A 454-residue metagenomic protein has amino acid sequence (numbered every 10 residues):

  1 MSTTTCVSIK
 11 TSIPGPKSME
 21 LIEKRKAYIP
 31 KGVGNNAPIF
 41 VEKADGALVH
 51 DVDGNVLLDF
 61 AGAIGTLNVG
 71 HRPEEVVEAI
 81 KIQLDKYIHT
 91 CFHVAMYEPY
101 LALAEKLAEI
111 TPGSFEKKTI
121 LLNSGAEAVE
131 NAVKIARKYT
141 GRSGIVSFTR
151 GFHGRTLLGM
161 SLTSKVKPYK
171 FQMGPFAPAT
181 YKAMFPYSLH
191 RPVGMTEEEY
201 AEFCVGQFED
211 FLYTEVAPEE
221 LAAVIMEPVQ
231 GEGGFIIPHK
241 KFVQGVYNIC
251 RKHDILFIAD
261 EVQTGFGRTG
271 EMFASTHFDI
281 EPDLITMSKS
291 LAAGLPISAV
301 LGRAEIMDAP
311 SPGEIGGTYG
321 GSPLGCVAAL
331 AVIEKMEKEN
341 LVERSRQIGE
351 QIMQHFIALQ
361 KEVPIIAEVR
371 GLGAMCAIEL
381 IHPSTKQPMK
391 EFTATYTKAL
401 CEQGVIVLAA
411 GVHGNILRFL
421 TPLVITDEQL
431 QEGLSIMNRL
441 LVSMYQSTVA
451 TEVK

Functional and structural regions predicted by a protein language model:
M1-K454: Conserved N-terminal phosphate-binding loop of PLP-dependent enzymes in the Aspartate aminotransferase
